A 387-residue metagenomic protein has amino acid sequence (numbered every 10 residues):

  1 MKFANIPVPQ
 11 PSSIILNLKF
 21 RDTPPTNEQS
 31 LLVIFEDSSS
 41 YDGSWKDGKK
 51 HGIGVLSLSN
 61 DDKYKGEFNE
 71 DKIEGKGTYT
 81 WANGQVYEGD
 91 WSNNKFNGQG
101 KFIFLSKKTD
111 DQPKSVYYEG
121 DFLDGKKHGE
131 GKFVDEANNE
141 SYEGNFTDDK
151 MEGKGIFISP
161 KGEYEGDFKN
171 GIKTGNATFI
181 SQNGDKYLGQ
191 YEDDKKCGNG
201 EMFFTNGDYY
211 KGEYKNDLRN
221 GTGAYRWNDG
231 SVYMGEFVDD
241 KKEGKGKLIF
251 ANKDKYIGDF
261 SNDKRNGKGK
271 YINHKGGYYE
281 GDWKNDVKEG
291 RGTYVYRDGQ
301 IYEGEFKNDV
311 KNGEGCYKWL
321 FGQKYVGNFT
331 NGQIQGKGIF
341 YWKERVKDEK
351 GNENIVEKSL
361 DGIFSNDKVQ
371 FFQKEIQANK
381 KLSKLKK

Functional and structural regions predicted by a protein language model:
M1-K387: Intrinsically disordered, low-complexity repeat tracts enriched in Gly/Pro/Ser/Thr and acidic residues, frequently
